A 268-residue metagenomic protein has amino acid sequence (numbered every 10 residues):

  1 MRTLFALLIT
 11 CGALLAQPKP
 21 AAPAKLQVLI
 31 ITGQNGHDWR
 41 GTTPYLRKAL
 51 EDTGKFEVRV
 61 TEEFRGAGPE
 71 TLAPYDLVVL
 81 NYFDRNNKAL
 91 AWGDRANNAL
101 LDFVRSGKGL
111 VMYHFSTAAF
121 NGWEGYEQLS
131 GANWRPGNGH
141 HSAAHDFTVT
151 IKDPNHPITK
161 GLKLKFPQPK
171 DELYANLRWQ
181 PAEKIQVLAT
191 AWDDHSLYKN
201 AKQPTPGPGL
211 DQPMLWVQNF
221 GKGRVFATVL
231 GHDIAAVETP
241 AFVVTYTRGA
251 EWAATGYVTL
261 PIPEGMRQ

Functional and structural regions predicted by a protein language model:
M1-L4: Positively charged n-region of N-terminal signal peptides that target proteins for export
L7-Q17: Hydrophobic h-region of N-terminal signal peptides that target proteins for export in Gram-negative bacteria
Q17-D76, Y257-V258, P263-Q268: Aromatic-Pro/Gly-enriched surface loop or interdomain linker that acts as a lid/target-recognition segment
P18-L26, E51-D52, H195-Q268: Extracellular ligand-binding/catalytic regions of CAZymes and related secreted enzymes and adhesion modules
Q27-G33, D38, T71-F120, K222: Short alpha-beta junction capping motif
G36-G41, G68, N87-K88, H195-K199 (+1 more regions): Short, solvent-exposed loop/turn elements at domain surfaces
R40-T43, R47, N97-L101, W123 (+1 more regions): Extracytoplasmic/secreted envelope proteins and their assembly/folding machinery, especially bacterial periplasmic
E51, E57, A132, H140-G221: Catalytic beta-strand/loop cores that center a nucleophilic Ser/Cys/Thr and support acyl-enzyme chemistry
